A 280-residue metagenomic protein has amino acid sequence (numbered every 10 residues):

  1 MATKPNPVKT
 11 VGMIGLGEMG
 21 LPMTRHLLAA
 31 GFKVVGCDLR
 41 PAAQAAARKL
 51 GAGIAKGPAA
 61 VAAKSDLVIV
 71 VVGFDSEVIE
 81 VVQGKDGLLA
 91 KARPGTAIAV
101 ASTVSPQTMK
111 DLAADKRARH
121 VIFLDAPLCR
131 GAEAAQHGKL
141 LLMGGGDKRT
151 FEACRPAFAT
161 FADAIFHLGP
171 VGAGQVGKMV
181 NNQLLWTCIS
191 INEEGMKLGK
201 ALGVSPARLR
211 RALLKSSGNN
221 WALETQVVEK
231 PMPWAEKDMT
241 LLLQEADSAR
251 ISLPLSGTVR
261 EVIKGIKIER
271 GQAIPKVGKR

Functional and structural regions predicted by a protein language model:
A2-A63, L67-V70: NAD(P)+-binding Rossmann beta1-loop-alpha1 motif at the extreme N-terminus of oxidoreductases
K9, T96, L140: Nucleotide donor/acceptor-binding cores
M19, M23, V71, A101 (+3 more regions): Methionine-biased hydrophobic packing positions in alpha-helices, especially within tandem helical repeat solenoids
V34, I54, F123-L124, I165 (+1 more regions): Hydrophobic beta-strand scaffold residues
P58-I122: Rossmann-fold NAD(P) dinucleotide-binding segment
A101-Q183: Rossmann-fold dinucleotide-binding core
V171-R280: Helical "substrate-binding/catalytic lid" subdomain of Rossmann-like NAD(P)-dependent dehydrogenases/reductases
